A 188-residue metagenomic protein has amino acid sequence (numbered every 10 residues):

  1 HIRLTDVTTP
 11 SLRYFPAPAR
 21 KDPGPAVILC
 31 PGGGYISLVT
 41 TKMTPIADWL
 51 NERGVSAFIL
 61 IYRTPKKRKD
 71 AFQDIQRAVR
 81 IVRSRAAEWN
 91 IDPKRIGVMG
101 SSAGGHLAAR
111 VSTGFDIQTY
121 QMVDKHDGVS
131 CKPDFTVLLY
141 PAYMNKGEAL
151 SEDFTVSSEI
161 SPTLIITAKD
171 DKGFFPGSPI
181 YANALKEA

Functional and structural regions predicted by a protein language model:
H1-P25, R68-F72, D134, S158: N-terminal cap/lid segment of alpha/beta-hydrolase-fold proteins
A26, N51-I61, G97, F135: A fold-wide structural signal in alpha/beta-hydrolase
L29-G32, I59, I166: Structural cue for short, hydrophobic secondary-structure segments
P31-I36, S102, Y143, K169-D171: Active-site glycine-rich loops that stabilize anionic/oxyanionic intermediates across multiple enzyme folds
V39-F58, A182-N183: Short amphipathic alpha-helix adjacent to the substrate-entry channel of hydrolases
Q73, R77-E159: Primarily recognizes the serine-hydrolase "nucleophile elbow" in alpha/beta-hydrolase and SGNH/GDSL folds
E148, K172-I180: Conserved alpha/beta-hydrolase "acid-adjacent" motif
E159, L164-T167: Short beta-strand/loop motif that positions the catalytic acidic residue of the alpha/beta-hydrolase fold
